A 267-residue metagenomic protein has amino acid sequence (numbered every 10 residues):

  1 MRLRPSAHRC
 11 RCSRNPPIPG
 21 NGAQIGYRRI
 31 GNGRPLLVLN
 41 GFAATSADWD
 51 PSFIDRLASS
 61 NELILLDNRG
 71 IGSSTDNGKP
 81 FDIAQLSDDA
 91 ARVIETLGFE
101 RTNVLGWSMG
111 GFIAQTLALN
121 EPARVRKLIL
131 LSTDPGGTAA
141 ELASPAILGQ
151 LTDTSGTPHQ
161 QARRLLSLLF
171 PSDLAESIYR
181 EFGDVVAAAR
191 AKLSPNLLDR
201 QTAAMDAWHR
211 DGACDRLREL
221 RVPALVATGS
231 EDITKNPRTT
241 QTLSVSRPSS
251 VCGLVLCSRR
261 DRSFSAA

Functional and structural regions predicted by a protein language model:
P19-D76: Conserved HGGG/HGGXW glycine-rich cap/lid loop of the alpha/beta-hydrolase fold
I64-L65, R69-L105: Active-site loop/oxyanion-hole signature of alpha/beta-hydrolase fold enzymes
G106-G110, A114: Gly/Ala-rich beta-loop-alpha elbow adjacent to hydrolase catalytic centers
Q115, L119-N120, V125-G156: Flexible "cap/lid" loop of the alpha/beta hydrolase fold
A139, Q160-D211, D215-R216: Conserved alpha/beta-hydrolase catalytic His-Asp/Glu region
L220, V226-T228: Short beta-strand/loop motif that positions the catalytic acidic residue of the alpha/beta-hydrolase fold
I233-T239: Conserved alpha/beta-hydrolase "acid-adjacent" motif
P248-A267: Catalytic active-site module of serine/aspartate enzymes centered on a nucleophile-bearing elbow/loop
